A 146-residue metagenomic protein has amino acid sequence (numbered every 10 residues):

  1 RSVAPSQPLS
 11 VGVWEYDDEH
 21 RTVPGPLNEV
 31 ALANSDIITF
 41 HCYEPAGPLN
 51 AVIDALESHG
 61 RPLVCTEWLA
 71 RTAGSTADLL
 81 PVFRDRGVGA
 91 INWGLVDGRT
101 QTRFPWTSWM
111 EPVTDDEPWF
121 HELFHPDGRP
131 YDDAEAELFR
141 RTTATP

Functional and structural regions predicted by a protein language model:
R1-P146: Substrate-binding clefts and catalytic carboxylate motifs of secreted carbohydrate-active enzymes
